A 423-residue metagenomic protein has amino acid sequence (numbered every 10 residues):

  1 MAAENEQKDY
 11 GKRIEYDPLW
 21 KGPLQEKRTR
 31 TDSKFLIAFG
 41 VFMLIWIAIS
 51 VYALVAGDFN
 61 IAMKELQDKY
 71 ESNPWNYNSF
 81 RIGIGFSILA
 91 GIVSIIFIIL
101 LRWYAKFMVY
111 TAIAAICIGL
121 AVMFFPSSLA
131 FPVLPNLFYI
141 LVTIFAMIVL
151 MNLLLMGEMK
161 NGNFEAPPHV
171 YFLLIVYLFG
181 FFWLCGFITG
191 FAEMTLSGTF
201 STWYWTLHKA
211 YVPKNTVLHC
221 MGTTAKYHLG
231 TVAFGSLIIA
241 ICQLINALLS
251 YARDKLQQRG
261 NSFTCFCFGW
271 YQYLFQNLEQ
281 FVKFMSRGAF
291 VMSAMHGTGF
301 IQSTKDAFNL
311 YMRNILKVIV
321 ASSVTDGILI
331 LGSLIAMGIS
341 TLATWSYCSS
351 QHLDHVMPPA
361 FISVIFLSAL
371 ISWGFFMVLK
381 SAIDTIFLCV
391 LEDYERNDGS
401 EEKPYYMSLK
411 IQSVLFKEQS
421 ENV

Functional and structural regions predicted by a protein language model:
M1-V423: Eukaryotic membrane transport/trafficking proteins
